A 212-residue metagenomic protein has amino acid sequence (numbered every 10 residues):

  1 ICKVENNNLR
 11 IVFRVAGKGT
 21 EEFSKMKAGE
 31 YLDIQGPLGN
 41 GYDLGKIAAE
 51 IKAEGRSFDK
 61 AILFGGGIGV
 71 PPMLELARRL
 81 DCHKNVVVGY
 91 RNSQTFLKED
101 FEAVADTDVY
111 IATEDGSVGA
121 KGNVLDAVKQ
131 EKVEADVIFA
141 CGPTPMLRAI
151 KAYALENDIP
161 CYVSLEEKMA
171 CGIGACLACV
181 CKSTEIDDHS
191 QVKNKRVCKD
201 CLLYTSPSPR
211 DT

Functional and structural regions predicted by a protein language model:
I1-E30: Ferredoxin-reductase
N7, I47-D59, T184-V192: Short, glycine- and charge-enriched coil/turn segments that flank and shape catalytic ligand pockets
E21, K25-K168: FNR/FR-type flavoprotein reductase catalytic core
R79, Y153, K182-T184, S208: Active-site catalytic microenvironments for nucleophilic, acid-base chemistry
V109-A112, E134-V137, C181-N194: A polyampholytic, Gly/Pro-enriched intrinsically disordered region
G116-G119, A140-G142, D188-L202: Short, basic, helix/turn surface patches
E167-E185, N194-D200: Local cysteine-cluster metal-coordination motifs and their immediate loop/turn environment, predominantly Fe-S cluster
Y204-T212: Single conserved hydrophobic/aromatic residue that forms the stacking wall/gate of nucleotide- or nucleobase-binding
